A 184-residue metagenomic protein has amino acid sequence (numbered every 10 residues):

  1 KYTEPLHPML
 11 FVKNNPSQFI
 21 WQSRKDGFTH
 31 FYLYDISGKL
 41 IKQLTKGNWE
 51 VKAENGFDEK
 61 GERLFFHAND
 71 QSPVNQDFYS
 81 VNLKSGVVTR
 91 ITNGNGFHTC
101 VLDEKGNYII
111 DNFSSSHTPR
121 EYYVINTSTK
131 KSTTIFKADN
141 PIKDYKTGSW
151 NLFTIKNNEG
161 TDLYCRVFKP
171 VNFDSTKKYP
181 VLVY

Functional and structural regions predicted by a protein language model:
K1, L6-L10, Q22, K52-F57 (+3 more regions): Non-catalytic accessory segments flanking enzyme active sites
K1-I41: Beta-propeller domains
P16-S17, K60-E62, K105-N107: Short coil/turn segments that connect the beta-strands within blades of beta-propeller domains
D35-K39, N82-G86, T127-K130: Short loop/turn segments that connect beta-strands within beta-propeller blades
A68-Q71, Y79: Eukaryotic, compositionally biased intrinsically disordered regions
L182-Y184: Structural cue for short, hydrophobic secondary-structure segments
